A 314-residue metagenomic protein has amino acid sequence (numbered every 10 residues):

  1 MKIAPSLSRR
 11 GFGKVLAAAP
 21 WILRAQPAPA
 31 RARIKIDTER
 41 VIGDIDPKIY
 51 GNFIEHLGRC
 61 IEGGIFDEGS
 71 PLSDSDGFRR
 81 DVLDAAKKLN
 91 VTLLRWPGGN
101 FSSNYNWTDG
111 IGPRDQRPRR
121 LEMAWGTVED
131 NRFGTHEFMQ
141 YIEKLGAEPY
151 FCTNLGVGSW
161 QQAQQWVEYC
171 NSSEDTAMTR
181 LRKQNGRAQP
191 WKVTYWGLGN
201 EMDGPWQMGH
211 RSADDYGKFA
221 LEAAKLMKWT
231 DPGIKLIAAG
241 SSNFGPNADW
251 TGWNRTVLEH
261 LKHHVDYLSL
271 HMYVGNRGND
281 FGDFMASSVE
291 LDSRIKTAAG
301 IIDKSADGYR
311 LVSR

Functional and structural regions predicted by a protein language model:
I3, S8, F12-W253, L258-Y267 (+1 more regions): Non-catalytic accessory regions flanking glycosidase/transglycosidase catalytic cores in CAZymes
H264-Y267, Y273, F281-A286: Active-site cores of enzymes that catalyze phosphoryl transfer or operate on phosphate-rich substrates
G275-F281, R310-R314: Active-site clefts of carbohydrate-active enzymes
